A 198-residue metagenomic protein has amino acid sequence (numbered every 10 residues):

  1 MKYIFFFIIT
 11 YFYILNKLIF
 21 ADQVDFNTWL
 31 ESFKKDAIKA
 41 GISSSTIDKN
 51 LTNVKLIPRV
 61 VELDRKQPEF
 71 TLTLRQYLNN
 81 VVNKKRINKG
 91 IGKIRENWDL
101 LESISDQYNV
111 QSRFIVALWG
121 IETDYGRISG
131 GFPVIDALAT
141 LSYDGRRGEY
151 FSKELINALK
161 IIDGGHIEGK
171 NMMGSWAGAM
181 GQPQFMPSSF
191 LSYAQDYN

Functional and structural regions predicted by a protein language model:
M1-I4: Positively charged n-region of N-terminal signal peptides that target proteins for export
L15-A21: Sec/Tat signal peptide C-region and signal peptidase I cleavage site
A21-I57: N-terminal mature-domain "stem" immediately C-terminal to a signal peptide or N-terminal signal-anchor/transmembrane
I42-N198: Catalytic glycan-binding domains that act on GlcNAc-containing polysaccharides
